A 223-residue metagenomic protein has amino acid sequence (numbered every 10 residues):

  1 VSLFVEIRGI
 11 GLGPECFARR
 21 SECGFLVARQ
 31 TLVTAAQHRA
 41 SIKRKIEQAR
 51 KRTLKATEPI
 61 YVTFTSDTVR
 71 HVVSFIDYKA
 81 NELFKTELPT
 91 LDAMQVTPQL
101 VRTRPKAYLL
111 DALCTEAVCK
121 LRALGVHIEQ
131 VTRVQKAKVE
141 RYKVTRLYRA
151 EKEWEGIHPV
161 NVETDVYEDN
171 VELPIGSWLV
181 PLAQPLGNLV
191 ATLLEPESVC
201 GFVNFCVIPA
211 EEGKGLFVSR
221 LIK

Functional and structural regions predicted by a protein language model:
V1-V139, K143-V144: Hard-cation-handling environments
C119-A123, E129-Q130, V139, R146-K223: Catalytic centers of hydrolytic enzymes
